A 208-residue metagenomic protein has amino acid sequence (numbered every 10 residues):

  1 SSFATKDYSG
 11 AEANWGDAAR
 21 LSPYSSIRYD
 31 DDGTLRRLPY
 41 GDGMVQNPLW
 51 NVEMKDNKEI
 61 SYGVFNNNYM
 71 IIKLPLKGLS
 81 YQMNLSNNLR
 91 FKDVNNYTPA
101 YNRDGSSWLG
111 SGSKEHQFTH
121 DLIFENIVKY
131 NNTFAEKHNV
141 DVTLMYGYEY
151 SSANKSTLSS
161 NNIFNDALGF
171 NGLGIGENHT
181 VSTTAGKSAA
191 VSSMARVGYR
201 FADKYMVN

Functional and structural regions predicted by a protein language model:
S1-F65, S80-S192: Surface-exposed loop/interface segments of Gram-negative outer-membrane beta-barrel transport/assembly proteins
I60-S61, R200-A202: Helix-boundary capping/turn motifs
M70-L74, Y130-N132, Y199-F201: Residue-level signature of outer-membrane beta-barrel architecture
K77-S80, H138, K204-V207: Repeated loop/turn-to-beta-strand initiation elements of outer-membrane beta-barrel proteins
M145, M194-R200, M206-V207: Exposed, low-structure sequence patches enriched in small/polar residues
